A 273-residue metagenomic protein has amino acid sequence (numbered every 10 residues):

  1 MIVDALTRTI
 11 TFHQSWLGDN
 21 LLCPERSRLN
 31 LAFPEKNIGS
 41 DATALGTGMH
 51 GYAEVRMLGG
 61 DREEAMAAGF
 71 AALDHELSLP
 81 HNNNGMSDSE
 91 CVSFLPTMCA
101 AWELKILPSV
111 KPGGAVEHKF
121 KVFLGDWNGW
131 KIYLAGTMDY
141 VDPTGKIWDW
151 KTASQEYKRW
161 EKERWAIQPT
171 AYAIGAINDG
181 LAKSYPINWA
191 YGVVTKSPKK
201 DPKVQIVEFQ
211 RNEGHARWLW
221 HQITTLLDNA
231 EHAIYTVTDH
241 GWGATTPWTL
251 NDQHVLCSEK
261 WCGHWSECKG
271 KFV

Functional and structural regions predicted by a protein language model:
M1-L73: Charged, glycine-rich intrinsically disordered N-terminal tails and low-complexity linkers that flank
T7, T11-F12, V92, P96-C99 (+2 more regions): Metal-dependent nuclease catalytic regions and adjoining charged, substrate-binding loops involved in nucleic-acid end
L21-L29, V141-D149, E231: Active-site-adjacent bridging/hinge elements
R26-A32, W148-T152, T195-V207: Short acidic (Asp/Glu) and glycine-rich catalytic loops that position anionic groups and cofactors
N37-D41, Y157-R164, R211: Conserved aromatic-histidine-acidic binding/catalytic patches
D41, L45, C91, W165-Q168: Hydrophobic (often cysteine-bearing) scaffold residues that line and stabilize catalytic clefts of nucleotide/cofactor
Y52-D126: A non-catalytic, helix-rich entry segment at domain boundaries
A115-I174, D179: Non-catalytic protein-protein interaction segments used by genome-maintenance enzymes to assemble and couple activities
